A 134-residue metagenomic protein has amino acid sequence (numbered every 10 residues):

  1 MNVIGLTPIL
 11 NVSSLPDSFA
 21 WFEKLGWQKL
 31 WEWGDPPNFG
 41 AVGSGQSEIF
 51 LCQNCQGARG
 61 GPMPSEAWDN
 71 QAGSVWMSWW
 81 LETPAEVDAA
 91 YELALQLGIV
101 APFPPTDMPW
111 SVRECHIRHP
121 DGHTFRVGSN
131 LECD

Functional and structural regions predicted by a protein language model:
M1-I9, L25-R118, S129-D134: Vicinal oxygen chelate
S14-K29: Amphipathic alpha-helical segments
P120-F125: Short, glycine-anchored, charge-dense loop/turn motifs used at functional sites
